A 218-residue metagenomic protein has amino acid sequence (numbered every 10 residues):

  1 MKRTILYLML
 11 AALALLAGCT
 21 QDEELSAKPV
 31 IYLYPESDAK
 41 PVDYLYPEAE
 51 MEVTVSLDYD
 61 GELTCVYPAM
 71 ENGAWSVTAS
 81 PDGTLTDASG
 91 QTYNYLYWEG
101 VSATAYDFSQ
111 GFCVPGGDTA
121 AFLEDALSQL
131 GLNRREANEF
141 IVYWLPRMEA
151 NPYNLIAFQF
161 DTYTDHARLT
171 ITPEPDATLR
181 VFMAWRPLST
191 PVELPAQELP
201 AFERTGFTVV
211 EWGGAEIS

Functional and structural regions predicted by a protein language model:
M1-T4: Positively charged n-region of N-terminal signal peptides that target proteins for export
A11-A12: Repetitive helical segments and hydrophobic/amphipathic motifs
L15-G18: C-terminal motif of bacterial Sec signal peptides marking the signal peptidase cleavage site
Q21-S218: Protease-labile, long low-complexity intrinsically disordered regions enriched in Pro/Ser/Thr
